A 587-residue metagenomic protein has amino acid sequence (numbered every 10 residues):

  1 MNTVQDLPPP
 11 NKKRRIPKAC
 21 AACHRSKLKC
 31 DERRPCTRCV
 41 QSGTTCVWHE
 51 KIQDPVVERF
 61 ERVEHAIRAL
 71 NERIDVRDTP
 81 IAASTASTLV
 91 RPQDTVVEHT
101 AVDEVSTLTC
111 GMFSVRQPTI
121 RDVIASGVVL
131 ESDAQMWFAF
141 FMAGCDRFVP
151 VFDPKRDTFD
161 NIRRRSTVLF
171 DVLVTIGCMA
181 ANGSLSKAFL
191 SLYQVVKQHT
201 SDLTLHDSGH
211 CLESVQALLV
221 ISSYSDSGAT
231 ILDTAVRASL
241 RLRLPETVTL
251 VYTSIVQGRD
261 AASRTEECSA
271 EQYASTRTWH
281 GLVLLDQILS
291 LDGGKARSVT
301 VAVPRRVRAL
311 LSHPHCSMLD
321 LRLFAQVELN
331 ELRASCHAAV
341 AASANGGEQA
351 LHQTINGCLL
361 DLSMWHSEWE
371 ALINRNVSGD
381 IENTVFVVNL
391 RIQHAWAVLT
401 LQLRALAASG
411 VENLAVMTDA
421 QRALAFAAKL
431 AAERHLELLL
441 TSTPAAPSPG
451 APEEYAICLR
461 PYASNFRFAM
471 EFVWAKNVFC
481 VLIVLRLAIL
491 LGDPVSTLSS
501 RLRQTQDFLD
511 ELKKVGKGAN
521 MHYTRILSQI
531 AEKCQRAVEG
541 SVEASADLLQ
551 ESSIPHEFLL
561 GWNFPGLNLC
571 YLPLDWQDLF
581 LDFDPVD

Functional and structural regions predicted by a protein language model:
M1-V96: N-terminal zinc-finger DNA-binding module, primarily the fungal Zn(2)-Cys(6)
R15-K18, H24, E50-A69, E98-F113 (+9 more regions): Extended, leucine-rich alpha-helical cores of fungal transcription factors
A22-R25, V123, R147, C178-A180: The Skp1-binding helix-loop-helix core of N-terminal F-box domains in SCF E3 ubiquitin ligase adaptors
L70-R91, S528-Q550: Intrinsically disordered, low-complexity regulatory segments enriched in Ser/Pro/Gln/Gly
A134-W137, F141-G144: Low-complexity, Ser/Thr/Pro/Gly-enriched N-terminal "stalk/linker" regions
L169-N182: Conserved H-X4-D acyltransferase segment
T253-G258: Short, conserved phosphate-binding/catalytic loop or strand-edge motifs used in phosphoryl-/nucleotidyl-transfer
V515-Y523, A537-D587: Intrinsically disordered, low-complexity transcriptional activation domains
